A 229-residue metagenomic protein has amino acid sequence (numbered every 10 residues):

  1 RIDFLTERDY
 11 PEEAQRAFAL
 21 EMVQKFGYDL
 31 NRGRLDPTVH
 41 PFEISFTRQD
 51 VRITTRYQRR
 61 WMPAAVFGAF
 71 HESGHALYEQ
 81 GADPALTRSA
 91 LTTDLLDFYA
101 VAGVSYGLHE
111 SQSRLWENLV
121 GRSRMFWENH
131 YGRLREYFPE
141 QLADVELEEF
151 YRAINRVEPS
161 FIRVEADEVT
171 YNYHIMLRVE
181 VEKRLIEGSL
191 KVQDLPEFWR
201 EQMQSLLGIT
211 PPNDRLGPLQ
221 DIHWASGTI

Functional and structural regions predicted by a protein language model:
R1-A64: Contiguous, non-catalytic segments that form substrate-binding/exosite surfaces or channel walls
R8-E12, R59, P63, F67 (+7 more regions): Hydrophobic alpha-helical scaffolding
V23-Y28, G74, Y78-A82, E117-M125 (+2 more regions): Hydrophobic/aromatic-lined pockets within catalytic cores
I53-R59, A85-V104: Short helix/strand-bridging catalytic loops that position acidic/His residues to coordinate divalent metals and engage
A64-R88, T93, E110-R114: Active-site recognition of the HExxH zinc-binding catalytic motif
Y106-V120: An active-site-proximal "capping" alpha-helix that borders the catalytic cofactor pocket
V120-S226: Long, amphipathic alpha-helical stalk/connector segments used for oligomerization, subunit docking, or mechanical
I229: C-terminal substrate/ligand-recognition segments
